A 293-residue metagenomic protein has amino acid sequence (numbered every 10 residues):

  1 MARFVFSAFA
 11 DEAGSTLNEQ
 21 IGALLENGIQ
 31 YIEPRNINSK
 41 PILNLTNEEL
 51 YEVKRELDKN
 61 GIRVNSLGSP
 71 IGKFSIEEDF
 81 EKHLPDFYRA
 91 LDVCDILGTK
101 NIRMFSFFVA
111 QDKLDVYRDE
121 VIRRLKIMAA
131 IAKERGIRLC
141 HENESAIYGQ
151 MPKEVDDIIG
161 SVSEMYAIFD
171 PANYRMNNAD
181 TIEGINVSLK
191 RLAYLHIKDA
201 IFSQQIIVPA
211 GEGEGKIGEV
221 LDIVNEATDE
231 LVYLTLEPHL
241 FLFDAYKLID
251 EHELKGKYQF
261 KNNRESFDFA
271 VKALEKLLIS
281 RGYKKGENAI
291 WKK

Functional and structural regions predicted by a protein language model:
A2-A10, G14-G28, D58, P152-Y166 (+1 more regions): Histidine-acidic metal/acid-base catalytic patches
R3-S7, Y31-E33, R63-G68, T99-R103 (+4 more regions): Structural preference for beta-strand elements that scaffold enzyme active sites
F9-A13, R35-I37, S69-G72, F107-V109 (+4 more regions): Active-site beta-loop-alpha junctions enriched in small/polar residues
D11, S15, N44-E48, E81-P85 (+4 more regions): Conserved phosphate-coordination/catalytic loops
N18-E19, E56-K59, I76-A167, M176-N178 (+5 more regions): Active-site acidic/histidine proton-transfer and metal-coordination neighborhood in alpha/beta enzyme cores
E33-D58, S106-K113, Q205: Glycine-rich, proline-tolerant flexible connector loops at the mouths of alpha/beta enzymes
K40-L43, K73-I76, D244: Short active-site-adjacent helix-start/loop capping segments
G72-F80, I207-G211: The substrate-binding groove and active-site-proximal loops of carbohydrate-active enzymes, especially glycoside
